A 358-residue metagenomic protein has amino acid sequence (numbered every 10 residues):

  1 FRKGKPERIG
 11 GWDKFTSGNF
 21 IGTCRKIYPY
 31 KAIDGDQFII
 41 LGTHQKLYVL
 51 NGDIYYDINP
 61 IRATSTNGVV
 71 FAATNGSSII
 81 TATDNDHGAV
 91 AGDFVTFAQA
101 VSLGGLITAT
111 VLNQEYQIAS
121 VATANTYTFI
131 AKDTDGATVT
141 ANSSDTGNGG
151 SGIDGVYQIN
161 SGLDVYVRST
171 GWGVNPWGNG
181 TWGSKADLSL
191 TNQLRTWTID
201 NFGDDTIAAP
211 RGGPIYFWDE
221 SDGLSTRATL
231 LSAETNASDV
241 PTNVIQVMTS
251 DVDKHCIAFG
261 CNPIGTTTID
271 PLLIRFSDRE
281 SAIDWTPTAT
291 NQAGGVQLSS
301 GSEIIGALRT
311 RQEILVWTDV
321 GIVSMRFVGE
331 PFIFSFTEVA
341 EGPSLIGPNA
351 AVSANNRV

Functional and structural regions predicted by a protein language model:
F1-T64, N160-A186, F217, V240-S324: N-terminal beta-propeller domains
G42, N192-L194, T198-I215: Elongated alpha-helical scaffolds
N51-D53, E220-G223, F327-E330: Short loop/turn segments that connect beta-strands within beta-propeller blades
I58-R195, D222-S238: Small/polar beta-strand repeat architecture
F97-A98, A209, F259: Residue-level recognition of conserved beta-strand edge/terminus positions
I314-A340: Surface-exposed extracellular loop regions of Gram-negative outer-membrane beta-barrel proteins
T337-N349: Conserved blade-ending motifs and adjacent loop-strand segments that build the rim/top face of beta-propeller domains
I346-V358: Extended amphipathic alpha-helical segments with heptad-repeat/coiled-coil character used for oligomerization, fusion
